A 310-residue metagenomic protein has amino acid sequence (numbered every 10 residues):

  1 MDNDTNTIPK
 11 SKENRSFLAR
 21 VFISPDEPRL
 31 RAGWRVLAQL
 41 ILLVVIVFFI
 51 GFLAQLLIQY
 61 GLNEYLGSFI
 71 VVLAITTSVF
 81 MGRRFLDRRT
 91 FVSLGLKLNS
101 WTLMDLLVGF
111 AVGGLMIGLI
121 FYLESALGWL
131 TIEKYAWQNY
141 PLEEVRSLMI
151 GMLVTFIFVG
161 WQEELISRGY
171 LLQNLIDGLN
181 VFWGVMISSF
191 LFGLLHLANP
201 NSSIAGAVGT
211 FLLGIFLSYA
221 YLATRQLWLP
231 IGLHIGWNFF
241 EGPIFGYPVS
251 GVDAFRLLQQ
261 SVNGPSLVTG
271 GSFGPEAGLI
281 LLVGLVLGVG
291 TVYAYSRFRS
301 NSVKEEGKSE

Functional and structural regions predicted by a protein language model:
M1-L98, G242-E310: N-terminal, membrane-interfacial amphipathic/helix-forming hydrophobic leader that caps and precedes the first
L37-I41, L66-F69, L106-A111, M149-I150 (+4 more regions): Hydrophobic alpha-helical transmembrane segments
V44-I50, I117-G118, S189-L197, I235-I244: Aromatic-anchored segments of alpha-helical transmembrane domains
A54-G67, T90-L165, L172-Q173, D177 (+2 more regions): Juxtamembrane helix-loop-helix connectors linking adjacent transmembrane helices in multi-pass membrane enzymes
G61-L62, L195-I204: Membrane-interface helix caps and helix-loop-helix hairpins in membrane proteins
F156, N180-L197, T210-F211: Small-polar-interrupted transmembrane alpha-helices in polytopic inner-membrane proteins
Q162-I187, Y219-Q226: Membrane-interface helix/loop boundary segments of multi-pass membrane proteins
G206-S266: Functionally important transmembrane alpha-helices
